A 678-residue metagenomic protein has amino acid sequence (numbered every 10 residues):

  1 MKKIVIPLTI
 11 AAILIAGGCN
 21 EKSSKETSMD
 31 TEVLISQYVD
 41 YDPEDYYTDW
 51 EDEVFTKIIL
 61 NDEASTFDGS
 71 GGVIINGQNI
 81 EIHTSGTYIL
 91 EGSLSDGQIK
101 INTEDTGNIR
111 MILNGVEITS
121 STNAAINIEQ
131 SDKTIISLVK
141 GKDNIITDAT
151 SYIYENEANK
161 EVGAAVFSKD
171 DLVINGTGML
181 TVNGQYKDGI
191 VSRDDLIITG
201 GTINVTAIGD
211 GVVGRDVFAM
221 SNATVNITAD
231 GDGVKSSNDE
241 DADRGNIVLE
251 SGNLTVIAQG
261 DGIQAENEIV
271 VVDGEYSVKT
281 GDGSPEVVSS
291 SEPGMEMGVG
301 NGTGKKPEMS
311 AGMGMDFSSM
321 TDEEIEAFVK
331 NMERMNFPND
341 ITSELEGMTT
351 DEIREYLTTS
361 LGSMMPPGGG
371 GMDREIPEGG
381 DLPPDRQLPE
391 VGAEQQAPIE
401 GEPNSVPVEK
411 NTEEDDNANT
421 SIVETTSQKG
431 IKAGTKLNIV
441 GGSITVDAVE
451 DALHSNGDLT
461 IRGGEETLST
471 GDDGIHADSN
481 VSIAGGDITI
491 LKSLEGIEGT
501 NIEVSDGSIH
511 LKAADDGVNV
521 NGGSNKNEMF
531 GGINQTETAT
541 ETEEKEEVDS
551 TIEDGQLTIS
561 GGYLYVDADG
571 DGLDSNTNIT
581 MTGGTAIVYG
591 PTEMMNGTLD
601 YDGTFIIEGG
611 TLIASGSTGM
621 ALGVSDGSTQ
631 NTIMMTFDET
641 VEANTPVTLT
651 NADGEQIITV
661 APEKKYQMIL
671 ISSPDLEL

Functional and structural regions predicted by a protein language model:
I4-E323, A327-F337, D351, E355-L678: A composition-driven surface/loop motif
N336-G347: Charged, low-complexity interaction regions
